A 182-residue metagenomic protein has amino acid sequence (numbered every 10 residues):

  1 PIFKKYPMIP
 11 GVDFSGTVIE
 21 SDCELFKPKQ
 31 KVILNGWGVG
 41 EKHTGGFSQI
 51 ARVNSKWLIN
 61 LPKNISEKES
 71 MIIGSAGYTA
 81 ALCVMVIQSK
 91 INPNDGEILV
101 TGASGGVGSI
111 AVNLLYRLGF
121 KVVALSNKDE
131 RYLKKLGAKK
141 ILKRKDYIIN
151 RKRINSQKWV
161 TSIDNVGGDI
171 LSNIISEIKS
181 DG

Functional and structural regions predicted by a protein language model:
P1-V39: Glycine-rich beta-strand-centered segment in the early N-terminal region that forms part of a ligand/cofactor-binding
D13, Q30-K31, I50, E97 (+1 more regions): Residue-level marker of beta-strand positions
S21, G102-A103, V166: NAD(P)H cofactor-binding loop motif with strongest signal on the N-terminal glycine-rich segment
K29-N35, F120-N127, I174: Active-site-proximal beta-strands of protease catalytic cores
L34-G102: NAD(P)H dinucleotide-binding glycine-rich loop of Rossmann-like/cofactor-binding domains, especially the beta1-alpha1
M71-K145: Mid-domain Rossmann-like dinucleotide-binding core that forms the NAD(H)/NADP(H) cofactor-binding site
N92, L136, K140-G182: Glycine-rich cofactor phosphate-binding loops and adjacent beta1-alpha1 units of small-molecule cofactor enzyme domains
